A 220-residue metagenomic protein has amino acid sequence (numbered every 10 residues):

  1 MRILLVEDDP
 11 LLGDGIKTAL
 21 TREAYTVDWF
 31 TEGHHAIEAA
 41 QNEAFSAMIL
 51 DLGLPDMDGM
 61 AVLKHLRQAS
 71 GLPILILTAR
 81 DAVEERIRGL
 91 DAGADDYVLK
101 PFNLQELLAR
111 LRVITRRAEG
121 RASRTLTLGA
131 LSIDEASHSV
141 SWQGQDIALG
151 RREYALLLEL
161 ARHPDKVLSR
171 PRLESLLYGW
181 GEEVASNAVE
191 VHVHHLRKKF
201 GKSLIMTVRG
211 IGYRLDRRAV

Functional and structural regions predicted by a protein language model:
M1-A122, V220: N-terminal/domain-start alpha-helical segments
R2, A109-V167: Short, Lys/Arg-enriched segments at the junction into DNA-binding effector domains of transcriptional regulators
R2, T26, P73, S123-T125 (+3 more regions): Residues at or immediately flanking beta-strands
E43, L52, G129-L131, A136 (+3 more regions): Structural detector for helix-capping/boundary residues
D95, I211-G212: Short acidic-rich active-site patches of cyclic nucleotide enzymes
S139, G144-L204, R209-I211, R217: Positively charged, aromatic-enriched patches within helix-turn-helix-type DNA-binding elements, predominantly
